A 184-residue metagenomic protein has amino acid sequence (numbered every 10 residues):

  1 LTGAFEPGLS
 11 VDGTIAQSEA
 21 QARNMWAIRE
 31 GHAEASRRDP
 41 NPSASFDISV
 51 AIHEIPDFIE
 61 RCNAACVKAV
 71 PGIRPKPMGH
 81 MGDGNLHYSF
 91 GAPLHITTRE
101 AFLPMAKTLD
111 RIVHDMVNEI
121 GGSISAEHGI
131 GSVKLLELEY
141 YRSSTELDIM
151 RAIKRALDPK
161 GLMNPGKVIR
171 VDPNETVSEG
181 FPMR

Functional and structural regions predicted by a protein language model:
L1-I112, M116, I120: C-terminal substrate-recognition/cap domain of FAD-linked oxidoreductases
T14-I28, M78-N85, A126-E137, G166-S178: A glycine-rich phosphate-binding loop feature that marks nucleotide/adenosyl-phosphate handling sites
S43, T97-T98, S132-E139: Short beta-alpha connecting loops at secondary-structure transitions that line or flank enzyme active sites
F46, Y88-F90, H128, I153 (+1 more regions): A structural signal for short, well-ordered beta-strand segments
G121-S125: Polymerase palm active-site segment centered on the conserved acidic dipeptide of motif C
L135-R184: Activity-critical C-terminal alpha-helical subdomain
